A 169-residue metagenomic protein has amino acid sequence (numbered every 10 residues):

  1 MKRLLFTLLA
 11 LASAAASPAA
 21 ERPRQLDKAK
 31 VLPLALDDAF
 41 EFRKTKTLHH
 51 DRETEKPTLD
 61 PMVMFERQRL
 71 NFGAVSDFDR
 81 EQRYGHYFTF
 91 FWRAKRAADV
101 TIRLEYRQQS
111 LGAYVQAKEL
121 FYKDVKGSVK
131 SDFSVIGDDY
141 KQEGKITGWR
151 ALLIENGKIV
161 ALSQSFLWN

Functional and structural regions predicted by a protein language model:
L9-S17: Hydrophobic h-region of N-terminal signal peptides that target proteins for export in Gram-negative bacteria
E21-D60: A eukaryote-biased signal for short, well-structured alpha-helical docking elements
T58-A94, K130-D132: Contiguous beta-strand segments within globular domains
F78-Q116, K123-D124: Mature extracytoplasmic domains of secretory-pathway proteins
F121-V129: Short proline/glycine- and polar residue-rich coil/turn motifs
F133-Q142: Short, hydrophobic beta-strand segments
K145-I159: Internal, hydrophobic beta-strand segments that form the core of beta-sheet-rich folds
I159-N169: Short beta-strand elements
